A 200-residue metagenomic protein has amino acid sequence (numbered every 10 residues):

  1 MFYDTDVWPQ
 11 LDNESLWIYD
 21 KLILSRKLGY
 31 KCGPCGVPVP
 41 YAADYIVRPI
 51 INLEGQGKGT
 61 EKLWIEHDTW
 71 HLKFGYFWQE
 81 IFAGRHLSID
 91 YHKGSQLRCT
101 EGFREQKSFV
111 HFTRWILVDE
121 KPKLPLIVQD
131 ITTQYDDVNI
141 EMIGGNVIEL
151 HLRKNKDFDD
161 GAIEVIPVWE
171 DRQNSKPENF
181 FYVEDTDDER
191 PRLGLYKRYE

Functional and structural regions predicted by a protein language model:
F2-L126: Active-site nucleotide/adenylate-binding loops and adjacent lid/helix of ATP-dependent enzymes
Q56, E105-H111, W115-E200: ATP-dependent carboxylate activation and anion-phosphoryl transfer catalytic cores that bind Mg-ATP to form
